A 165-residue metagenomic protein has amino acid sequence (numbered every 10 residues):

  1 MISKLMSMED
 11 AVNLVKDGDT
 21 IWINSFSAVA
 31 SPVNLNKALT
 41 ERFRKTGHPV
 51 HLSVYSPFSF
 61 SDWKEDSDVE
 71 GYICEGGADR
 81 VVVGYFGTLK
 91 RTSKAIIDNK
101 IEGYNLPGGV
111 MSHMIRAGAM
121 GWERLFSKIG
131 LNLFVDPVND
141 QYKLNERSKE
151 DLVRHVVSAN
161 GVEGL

Functional and structural regions predicted by a protein language model:
M1-L165: Conserved alpha/beta enzyme-core scaffold
